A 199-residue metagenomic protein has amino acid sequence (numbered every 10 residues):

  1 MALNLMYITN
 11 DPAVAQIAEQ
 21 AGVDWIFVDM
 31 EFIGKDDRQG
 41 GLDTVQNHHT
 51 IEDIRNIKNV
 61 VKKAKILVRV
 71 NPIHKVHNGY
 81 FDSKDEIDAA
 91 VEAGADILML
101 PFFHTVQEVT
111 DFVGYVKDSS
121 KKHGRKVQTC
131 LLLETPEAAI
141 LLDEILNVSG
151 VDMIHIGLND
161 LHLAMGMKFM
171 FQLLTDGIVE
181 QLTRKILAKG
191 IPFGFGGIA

Functional and structural regions predicted by a protein language model:
A2, V61, A89-A90, Q128 (+1 more regions): Glycan-processing catalytic domains of CAZymes
A2-M6, W25-F27, K65-R69, D96-M99 (+3 more regions): Structural preference for beta-strand elements that scaffold enzyme active sites
L5-M6, T44, H77, L173: Residue-level marker of alpha-helix boundaries and capping positions
D11-W25, M30-D111, E134: Active-site beta->alpha loop and helix N-cap motifs at the rims of alpha/beta catalytic domains
Q20-V23, G41, V113-Y115, E144-V148 (+1 more regions): Short, glycine/charged-enriched secondary-structure capping and boundary segments
G41-P72, F112-C130, L173-F195: Alpha-helix-loop-beta-strand connector modules within alpha/beta enzyme cores
E92, D96, D118-K121, V151: Alpha-helix capping at helix-to-loop junctions
K121-A199: Catalytic alpha/beta core domains of metabolic enzymes, predominantly
